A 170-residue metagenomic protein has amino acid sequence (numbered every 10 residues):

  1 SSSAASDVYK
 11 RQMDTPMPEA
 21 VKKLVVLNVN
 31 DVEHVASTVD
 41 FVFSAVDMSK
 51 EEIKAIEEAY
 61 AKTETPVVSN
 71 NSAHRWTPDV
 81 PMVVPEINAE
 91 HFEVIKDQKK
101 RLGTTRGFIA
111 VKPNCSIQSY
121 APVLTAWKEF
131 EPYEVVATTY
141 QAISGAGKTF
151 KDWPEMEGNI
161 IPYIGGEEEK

Functional and structural regions predicted by a protein language model:
S1-A5, Y9: Single conserved hydrophobic/aromatic residue that forms the stacking wall/gate of nucleotide- or nucleobase-binding
S2, V35-S37, A61: A short, aliphatic-rich alpha-helical micro-motif
K10-K54: A structured beta-alpha segment of the ubiquitous adenosine-cofactor-binding alpha/beta core
Q12, V84-I87, D152-M156: Short, hinge-like loop/turn segments at secondary-structure boundaries
D40, T65, G107: Conserved acidic residues
A45-V46, N71, P113: Glycine-rich, N-terminal phosphate-binding loop of Rossmann-like dinucleotide-binding domains
E51-T104: Rossmann-fold NAD(P)-binding glycine/threonine-rich loop
F108-K170: Conserved anion/nucleotide-ligand pocket segment
